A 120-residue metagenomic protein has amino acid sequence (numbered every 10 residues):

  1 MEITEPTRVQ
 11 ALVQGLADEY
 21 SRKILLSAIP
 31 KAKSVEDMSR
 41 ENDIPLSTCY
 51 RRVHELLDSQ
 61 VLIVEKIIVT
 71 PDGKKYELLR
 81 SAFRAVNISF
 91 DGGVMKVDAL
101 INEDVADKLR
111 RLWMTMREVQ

Functional and structural regions predicted by a protein language model:
M1-E5: Linker/hinge segments immediately adjacent to helix-turn-helix/homeobox DNA-binding domains
P6-E19, S34, K66-F90: Short, cationic-aromatic polyanion-contact patches
A11-I44: N-terminal helix-turn-helix DNA-binding core of bacterial DNA-binding proteins
R40, L57-D58: Alpha-helical residues within the helix-turn-helix
Q60-V61, K66: Glycine-centered, phosphate/nucleic-acid-interacting loop/turn motifs that mediate DNA/RNA or nucleotide
F83-Q120: Amphipathic alpha-helical dimerization/coiled-coil segments that flank or bridge DNA-binding/regulatory modules
